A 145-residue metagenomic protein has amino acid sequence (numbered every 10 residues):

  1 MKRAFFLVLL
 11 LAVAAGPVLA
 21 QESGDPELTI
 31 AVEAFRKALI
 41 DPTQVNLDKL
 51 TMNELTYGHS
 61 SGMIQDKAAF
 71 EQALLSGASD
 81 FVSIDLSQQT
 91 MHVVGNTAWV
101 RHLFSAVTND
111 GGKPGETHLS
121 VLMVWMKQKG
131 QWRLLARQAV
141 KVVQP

Functional and structural regions predicted by a protein language model:
A4-A14: Sec-dependent N-terminal signal peptides
G16-A20: Sec/Tat signal peptide C-region and signal peptidase I cleavage site
Q21-K49, T56-P145: A beta-strand edge to alpha-helix "cap/lid" segment located at domain peripheries
